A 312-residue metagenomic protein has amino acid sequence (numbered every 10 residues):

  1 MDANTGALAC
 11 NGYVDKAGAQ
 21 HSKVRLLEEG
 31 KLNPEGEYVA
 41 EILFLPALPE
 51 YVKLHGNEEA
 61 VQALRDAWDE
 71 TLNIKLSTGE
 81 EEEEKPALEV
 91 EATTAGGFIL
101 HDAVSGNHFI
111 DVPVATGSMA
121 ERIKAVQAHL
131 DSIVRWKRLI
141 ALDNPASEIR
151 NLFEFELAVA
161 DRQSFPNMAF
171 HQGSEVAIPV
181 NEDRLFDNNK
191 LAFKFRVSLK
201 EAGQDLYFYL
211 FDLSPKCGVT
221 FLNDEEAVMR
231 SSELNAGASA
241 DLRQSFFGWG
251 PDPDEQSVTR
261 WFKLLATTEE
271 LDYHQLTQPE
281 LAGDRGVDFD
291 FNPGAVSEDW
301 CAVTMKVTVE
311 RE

Functional and structural regions predicted by a protein language model:
M1-A47, V219, D224: Beta-strand/loop-dominated core regions that host nucleotide or nucleotide-derived cofactor-binding catalytic loops
G6, L43-E312: Secretory-pathway glycoprotein ectodomains that are cysteine- and/or Ser/Thr/Pro-rich
